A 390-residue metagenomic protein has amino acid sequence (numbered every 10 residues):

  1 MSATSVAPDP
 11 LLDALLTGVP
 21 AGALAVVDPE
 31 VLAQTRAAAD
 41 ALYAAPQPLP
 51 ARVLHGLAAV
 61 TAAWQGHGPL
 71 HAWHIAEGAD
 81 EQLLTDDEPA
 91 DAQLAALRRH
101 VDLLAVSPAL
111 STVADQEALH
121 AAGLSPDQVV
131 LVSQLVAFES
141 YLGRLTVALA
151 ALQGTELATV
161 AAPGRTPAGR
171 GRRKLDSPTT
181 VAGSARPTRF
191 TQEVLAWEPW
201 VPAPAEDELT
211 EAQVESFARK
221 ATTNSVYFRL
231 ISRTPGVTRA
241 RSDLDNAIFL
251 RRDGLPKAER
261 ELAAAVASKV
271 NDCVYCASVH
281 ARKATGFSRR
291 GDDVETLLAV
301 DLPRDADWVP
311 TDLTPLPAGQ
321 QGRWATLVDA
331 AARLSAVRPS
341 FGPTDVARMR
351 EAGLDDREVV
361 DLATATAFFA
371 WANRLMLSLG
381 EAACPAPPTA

Functional and structural regions predicted by a protein language model:
M1-A390: Hydrophobic alpha-helical segments
